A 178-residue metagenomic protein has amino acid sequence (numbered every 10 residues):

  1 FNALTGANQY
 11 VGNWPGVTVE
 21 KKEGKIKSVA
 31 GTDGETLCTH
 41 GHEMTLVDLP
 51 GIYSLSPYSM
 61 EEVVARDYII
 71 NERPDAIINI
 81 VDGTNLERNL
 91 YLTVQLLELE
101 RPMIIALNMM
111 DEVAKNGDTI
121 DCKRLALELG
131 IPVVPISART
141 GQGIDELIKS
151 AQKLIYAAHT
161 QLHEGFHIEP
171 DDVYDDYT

Functional and structural regions predicted by a protein language model:
F1-S54, N71-E72: Conserved G1/Walker A P-loop phosphate-binding module
L4-A7, G12, E62, N79 (+1 more regions): Preference for short coil/turn "hinge" residues that link or interrupt alpha-helices
L4-T5, I69, V81, A151: Hydrophobic aliphatic residues
A7, G16, G51-Y53, G83-E87 (+2 more regions): Conserved nucleotide-binding/hydrolysis micro-motifs of P-loop NTPases
P15-K22, T45, P57, E61-V64 (+7 more regions): Helical mechanochemical/support elements of P-loop NTPase systems and associated helical scaffolds
K27, T36-H40, V64-V134: Conserved C-terminal guanine-recognition region of P-loop GTPase G domains, centered on the G4
D111-G165: Canonical P-loop GTPase G-domain recognition
L162-T178: Long, well-ordered amphipathic alpha-helical subdomains in the mid-to-C-terminal portions of large enzyme subunits
